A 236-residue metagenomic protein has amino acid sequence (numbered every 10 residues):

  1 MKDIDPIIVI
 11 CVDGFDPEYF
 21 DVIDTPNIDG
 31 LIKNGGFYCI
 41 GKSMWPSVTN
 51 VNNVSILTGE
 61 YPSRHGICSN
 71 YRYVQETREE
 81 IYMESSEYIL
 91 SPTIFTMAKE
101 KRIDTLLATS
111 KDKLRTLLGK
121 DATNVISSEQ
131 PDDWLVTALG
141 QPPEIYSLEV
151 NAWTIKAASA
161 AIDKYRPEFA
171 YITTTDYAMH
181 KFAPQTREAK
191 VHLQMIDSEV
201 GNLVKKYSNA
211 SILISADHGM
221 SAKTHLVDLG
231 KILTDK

Functional and structural regions predicted by a protein language model:
M1-K236: Feature captures the catalytic ectodomains and active-site-proximal regions of enzymes that hydrolyze or transfer
